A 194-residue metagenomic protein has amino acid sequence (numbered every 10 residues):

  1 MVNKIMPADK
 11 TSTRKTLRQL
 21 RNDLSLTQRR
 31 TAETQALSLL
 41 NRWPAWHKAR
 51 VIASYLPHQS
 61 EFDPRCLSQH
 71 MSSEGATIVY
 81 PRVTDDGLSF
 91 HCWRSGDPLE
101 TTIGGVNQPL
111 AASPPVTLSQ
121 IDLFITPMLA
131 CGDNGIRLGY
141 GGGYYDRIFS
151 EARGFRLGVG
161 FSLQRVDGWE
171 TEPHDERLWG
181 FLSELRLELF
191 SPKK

Functional and structural regions predicted by a protein language model:
V2-K15, Q19-L26, L110, S119-F124 (+2 more regions): Surface-exposed, charge/polar-rich loops and edge strands
V2-S119: N-terminal active-site beta-alpha-beta segment that forms phosphate/nucleotide-binding and substrate-recognition loops
I52, F124-I125: Receiver (REC) domain switch-region micro-motif
L56, M128, L185: Glycine-rich, N-terminal phosphate-binding loop of Rossmann-like dinucleotide-binding domains
H58-S60, L129-D133: Short glycine-rich anion-binding loops that position phosphate/pyrophosphate groups of nucleotides and phosphorylated
Q69, L138-Y144: Charged helix-capping and loop-helix junction motifs
